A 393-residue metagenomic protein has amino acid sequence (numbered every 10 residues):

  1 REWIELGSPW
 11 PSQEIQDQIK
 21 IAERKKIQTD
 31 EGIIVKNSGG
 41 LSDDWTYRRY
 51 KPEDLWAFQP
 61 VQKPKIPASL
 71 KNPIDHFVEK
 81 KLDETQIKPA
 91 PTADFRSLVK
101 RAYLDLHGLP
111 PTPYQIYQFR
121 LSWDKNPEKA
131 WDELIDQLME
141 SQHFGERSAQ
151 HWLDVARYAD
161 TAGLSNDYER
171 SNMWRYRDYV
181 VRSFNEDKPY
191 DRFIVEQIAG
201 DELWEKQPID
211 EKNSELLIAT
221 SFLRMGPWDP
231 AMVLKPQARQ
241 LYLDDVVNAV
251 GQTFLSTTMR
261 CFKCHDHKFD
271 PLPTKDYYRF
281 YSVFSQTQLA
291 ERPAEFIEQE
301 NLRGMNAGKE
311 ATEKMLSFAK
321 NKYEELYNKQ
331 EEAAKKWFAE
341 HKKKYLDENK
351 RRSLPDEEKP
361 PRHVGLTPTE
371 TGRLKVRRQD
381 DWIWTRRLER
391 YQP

Functional and structural regions predicted by a protein language model:
R1-D201, H267, T287-P393: Aromatic- and Gly/Pro-enriched helix-to-coil junctions and flexible linker segments
E202-K206, E211-S317: Sequence context surrounding c-type heme c attachment/ligation sites in exported
